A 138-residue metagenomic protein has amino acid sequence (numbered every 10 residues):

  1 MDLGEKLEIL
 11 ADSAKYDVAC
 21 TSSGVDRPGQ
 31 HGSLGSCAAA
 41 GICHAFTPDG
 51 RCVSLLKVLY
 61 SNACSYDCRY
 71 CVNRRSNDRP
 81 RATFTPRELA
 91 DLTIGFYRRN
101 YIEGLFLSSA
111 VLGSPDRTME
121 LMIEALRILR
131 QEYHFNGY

Functional and structural regions predicted by a protein language model:
M1-A63: Flexible, acidic/Gly-rich N-terminal and inter-domain linker regions that tether and position cofactor-handling modules
D2, R81-E88, R117-L121: Alpha-helix N-cap and loop-to-helix initiation/capping positions
L55, C68, L107: Conserved, mostly hydrophobic/aromatic
K57-V58, R87-R98: Short, charged beta->alpha transition segments
V58-R87: Canonical Radical SAM [4Fe-4S] cluster-binding loop centered on the CxxxCxxC motif and its immediate flanking residues
D67, Y101-E103: Short loop/turn motifs at secondary-structure junctions
L105-E124, I128: Conserved glycine-rich "GG(E/T)P / GGGxP" loop and the immediately following alpha-helix in the radical SAM core
Q131-Y138: Short beta-strand/loop segments at the ligand-binding rim of alpha/beta enzyme cores
